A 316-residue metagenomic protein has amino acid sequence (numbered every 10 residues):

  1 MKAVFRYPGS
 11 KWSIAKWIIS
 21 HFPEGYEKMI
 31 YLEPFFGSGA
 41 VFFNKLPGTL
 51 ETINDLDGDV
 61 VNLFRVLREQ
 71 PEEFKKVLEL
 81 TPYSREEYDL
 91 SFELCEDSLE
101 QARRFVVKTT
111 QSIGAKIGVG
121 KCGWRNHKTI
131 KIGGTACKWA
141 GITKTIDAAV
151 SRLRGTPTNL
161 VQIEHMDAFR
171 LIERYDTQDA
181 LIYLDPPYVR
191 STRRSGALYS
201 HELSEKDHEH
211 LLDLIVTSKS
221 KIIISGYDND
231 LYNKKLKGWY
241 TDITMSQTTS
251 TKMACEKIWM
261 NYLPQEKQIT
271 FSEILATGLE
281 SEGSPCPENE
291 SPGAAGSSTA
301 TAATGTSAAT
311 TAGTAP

Functional and structural regions predicted by a protein language model:
K2-Y26, R68-Y183, P187-G196, T217 (+2 more regions): SAM-dependent nucleic-acid methyltransferase catalytic core
M29-E93: SAM cofactor-binding core of SAM-dependent methyltransferases, primarily the Rossmann-like beta-alpha-beta module
P34-F35, N54-L56, E164-M166, L184-P186 (+1 more regions): Short His-Asn-centered micro-motif
G37, F64, V106, I222 (+1 more regions): A residue-level signal for conserved active-site and pocket-lining positions in enzyme catalytic cores
S38-V41, D57-V60, Q111-G114, A168-L171 (+4 more regions): Short, solvent-exposed loop/turn segments at secondary-structure junctions
Q178-P264: Conserved acidic-Pro-Pro-aromatic motif
Q265-S291: Flexible, glycine-/basic-rich loop-and-beta segments that form/coincide with the SAM-dependent methyltransferase
